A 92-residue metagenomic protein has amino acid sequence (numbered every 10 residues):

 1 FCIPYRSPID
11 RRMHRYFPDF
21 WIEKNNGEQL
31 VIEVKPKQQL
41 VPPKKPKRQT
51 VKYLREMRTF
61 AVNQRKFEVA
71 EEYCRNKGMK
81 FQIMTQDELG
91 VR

Functional and structural regions predicted by a protein language model:
F1-R92: Electrostatic, structured charged patches in enzyme active sites and in nucleic-acid/phosphate-binding
